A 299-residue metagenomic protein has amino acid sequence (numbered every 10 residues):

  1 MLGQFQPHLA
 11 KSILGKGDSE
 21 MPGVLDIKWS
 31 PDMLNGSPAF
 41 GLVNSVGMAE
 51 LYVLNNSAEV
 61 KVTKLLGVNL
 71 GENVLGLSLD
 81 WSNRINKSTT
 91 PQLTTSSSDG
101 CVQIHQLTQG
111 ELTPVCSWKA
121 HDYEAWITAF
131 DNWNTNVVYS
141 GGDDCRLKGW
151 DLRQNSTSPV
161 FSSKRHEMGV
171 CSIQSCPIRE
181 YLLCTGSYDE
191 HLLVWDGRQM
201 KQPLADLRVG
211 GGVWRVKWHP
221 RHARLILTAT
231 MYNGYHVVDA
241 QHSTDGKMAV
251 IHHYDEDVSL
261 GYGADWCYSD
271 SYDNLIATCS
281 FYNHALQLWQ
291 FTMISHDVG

Functional and structural regions predicted by a protein language model:
M1-D18, L54-T63: Beta-propeller domains
H8-L25, G67-L77, W118-A125, S163-V170 (+3 more regions): WD40/WD-repeat beta-propeller blade N-cap
M21-V24, G47-S88, T113-S117: Asp-box/WD-like beta-propeller blade repeats and closely related beta-sheet repeat scaffolds
K28-S37, D80-T90, T128-T135, Q174-Y181 (+2 more regions): Loop/turn segments within WD40 beta-propeller blades
V43-V46, S96-D99, S140-D144, L152 (+3 more regions): Conserved strand-to-loop turn within each blade of WD40 beta-propeller repeats
E50, Q103, C116, K148-W150 (+3 more regions): WD40 beta-propeller blade core
L79-M168: Solenoidal tandem-repeat scaffolds enriched in leucines and small polar residues
T157-G299: Structured C-terminal portions of repeat-based eukaryotic scaffold domains
